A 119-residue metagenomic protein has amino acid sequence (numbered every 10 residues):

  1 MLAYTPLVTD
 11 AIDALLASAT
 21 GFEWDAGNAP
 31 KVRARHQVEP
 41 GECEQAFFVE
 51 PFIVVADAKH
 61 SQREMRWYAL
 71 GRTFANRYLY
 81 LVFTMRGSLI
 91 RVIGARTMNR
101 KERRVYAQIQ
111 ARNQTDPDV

Functional and structural regions predicted by a protein language model:
M1-V119: Ribonuclease/tRNase effector modules and their secretory precursors
